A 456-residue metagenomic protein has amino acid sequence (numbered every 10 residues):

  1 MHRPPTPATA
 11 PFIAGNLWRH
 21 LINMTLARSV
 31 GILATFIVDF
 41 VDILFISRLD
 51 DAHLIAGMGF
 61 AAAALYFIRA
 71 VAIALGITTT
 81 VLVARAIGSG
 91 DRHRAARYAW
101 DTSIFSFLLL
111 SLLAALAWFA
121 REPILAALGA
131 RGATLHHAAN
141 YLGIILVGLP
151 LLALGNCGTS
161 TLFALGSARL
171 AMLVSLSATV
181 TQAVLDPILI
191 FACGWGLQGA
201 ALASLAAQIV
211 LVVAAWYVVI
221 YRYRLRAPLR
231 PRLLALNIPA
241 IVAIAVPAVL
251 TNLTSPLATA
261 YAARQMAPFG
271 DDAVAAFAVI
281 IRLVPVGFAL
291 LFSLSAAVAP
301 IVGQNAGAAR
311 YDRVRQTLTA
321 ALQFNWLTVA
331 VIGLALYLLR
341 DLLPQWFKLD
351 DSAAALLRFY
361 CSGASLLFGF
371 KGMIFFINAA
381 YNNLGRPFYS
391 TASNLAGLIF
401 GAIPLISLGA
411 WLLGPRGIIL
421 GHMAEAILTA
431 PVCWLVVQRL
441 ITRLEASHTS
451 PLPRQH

Functional and structural regions predicted by a protein language model:
M1-T25, V83-G148, T181-V184, I190-V246 (+2 more regions): Short alpha-helical transmembrane segments in multi-pass integral membrane proteins
F12-L44, R48-D50, A63-T78, L82 (+5 more regions): N-terminal transmembrane alpha-helices
N23-D42, I144, G155, A178 (+5 more regions): Transmembrane helical elements of multi-pass membrane transporters/channels
I37-A56, L125-G132, I188-W195, V249 (+4 more regions): Helix-terminus/linker motif at the lipid-water interface of multi-pass membrane proteins
F40-I43, A115, P123, C157-T161 (+7 more regions): Alpha-helical transmembrane segments of multipass membrane proteins
I46-Y66, A133-N140, L197-A200, N237-I244 (+4 more regions): Interfacial/gating helices of multi-pass transporter permease domains
I55-A115, L152-A171, A276-R340, M373-S393 (+1 more regions): Small-residue-rich hydrophobic transmembrane alpha-helices
G76, I145-A164, A171-Q182, A200-A215 (+4 more regions): Short runs within selected transmembrane alpha-helices of multi-pass transporters and secretion channels
